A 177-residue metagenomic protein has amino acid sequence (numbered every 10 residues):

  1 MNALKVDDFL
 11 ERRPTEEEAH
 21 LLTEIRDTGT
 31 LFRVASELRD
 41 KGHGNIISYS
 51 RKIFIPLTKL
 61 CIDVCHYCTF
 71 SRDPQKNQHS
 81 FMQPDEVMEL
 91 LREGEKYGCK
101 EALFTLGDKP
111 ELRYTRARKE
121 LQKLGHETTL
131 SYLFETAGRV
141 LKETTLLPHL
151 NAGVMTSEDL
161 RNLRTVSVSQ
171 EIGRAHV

Functional and structural regions predicted by a protein language model:
M1-I62: Flexible, acidic/Gly-rich N-terminal and inter-domain linker regions that tether and position cofactor-handling modules
D8-P14, V64-C68, L112-Y114, E135 (+1 more regions): Short amphipathic alpha-helical segments, especially helix-boundary/capping motifs
L10, R26, R39-H43, T69 (+3 more regions): Structural signal for hydrophobic packing residues in well-ordered secondary-structure cores of soluble enzyme domains
G44-N45, D63, L146, S169: Short, well-ordered coil loops that connect the C-terminus of an alpha-helix to the N-terminus of a beta-strand
I47-E86, P110: Canonical Radical SAM [4Fe-4S] cluster-binding loop centered on the CxxxCxxC motif and its immediate flanking residues
P74-R174: Conserved Radical SAM active-site core
